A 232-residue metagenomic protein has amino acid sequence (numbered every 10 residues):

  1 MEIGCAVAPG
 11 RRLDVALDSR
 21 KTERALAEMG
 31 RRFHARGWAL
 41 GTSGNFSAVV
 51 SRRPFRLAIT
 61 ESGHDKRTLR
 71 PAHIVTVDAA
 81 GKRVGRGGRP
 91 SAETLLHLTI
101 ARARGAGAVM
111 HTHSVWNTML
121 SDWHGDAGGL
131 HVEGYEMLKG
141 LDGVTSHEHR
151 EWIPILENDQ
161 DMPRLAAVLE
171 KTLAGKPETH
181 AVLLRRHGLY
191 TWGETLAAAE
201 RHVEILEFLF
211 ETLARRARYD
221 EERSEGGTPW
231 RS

Functional and structural regions predicted by a protein language model:
E2-S232: Glycine-rich flexible loops
